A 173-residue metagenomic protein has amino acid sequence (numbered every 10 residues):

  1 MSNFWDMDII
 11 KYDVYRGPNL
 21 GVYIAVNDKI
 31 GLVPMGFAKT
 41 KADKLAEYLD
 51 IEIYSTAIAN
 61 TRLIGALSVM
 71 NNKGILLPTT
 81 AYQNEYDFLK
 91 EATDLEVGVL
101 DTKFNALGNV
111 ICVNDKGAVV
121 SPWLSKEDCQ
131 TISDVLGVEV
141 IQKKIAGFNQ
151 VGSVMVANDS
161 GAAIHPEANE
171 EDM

Functional and structural regions predicted by a protein language model:
S2-M173: The feature marks the mature, well-folded catalytic cores of soluble enzymes
